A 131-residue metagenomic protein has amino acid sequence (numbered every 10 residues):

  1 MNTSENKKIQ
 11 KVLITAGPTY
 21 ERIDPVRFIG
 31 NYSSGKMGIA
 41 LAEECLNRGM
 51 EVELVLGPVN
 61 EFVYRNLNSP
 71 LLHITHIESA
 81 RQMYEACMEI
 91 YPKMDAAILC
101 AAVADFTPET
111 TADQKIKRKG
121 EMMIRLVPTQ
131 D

Functional and structural regions predicted by a protein language model:
M1-D131: A cross-family phosphate/adenosyl-ligand binding-site feature
